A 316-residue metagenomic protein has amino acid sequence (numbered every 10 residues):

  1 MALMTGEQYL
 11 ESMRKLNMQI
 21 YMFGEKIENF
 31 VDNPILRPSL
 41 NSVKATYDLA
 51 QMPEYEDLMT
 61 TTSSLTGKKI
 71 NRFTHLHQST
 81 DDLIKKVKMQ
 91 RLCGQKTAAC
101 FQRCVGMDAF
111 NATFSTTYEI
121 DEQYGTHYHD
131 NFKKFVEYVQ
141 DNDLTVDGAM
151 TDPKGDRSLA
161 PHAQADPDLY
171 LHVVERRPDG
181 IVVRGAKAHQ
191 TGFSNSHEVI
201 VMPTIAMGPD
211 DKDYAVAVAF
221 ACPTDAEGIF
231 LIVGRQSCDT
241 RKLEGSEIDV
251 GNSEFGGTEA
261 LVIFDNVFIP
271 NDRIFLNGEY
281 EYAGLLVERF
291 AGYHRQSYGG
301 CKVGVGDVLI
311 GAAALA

Functional and structural regions predicted by a protein language model:
M1-T61: Acidic/polar, glycine-rich intrinsically disordered N-terminal extensions of enzymes
M18, L144-V146, D179, H197-V199 (+2 more regions): Structural beta-strand/beta-sheet cores of well-ordered domains, especially the beta-sheet scaffolds that support
G24, V183-G185, F264: Buried hydrophobic positions in well-ordered alpha/beta secondary-structure cores of metabolic enzymes
F30, T126-H129, K133, F193 (+3 more regions): Conserved structured core elements
D48-V146, E198: Internal helix-loop-helix
F114-V182, A186-F193, P209: Glycine-rich, mobile lid/loop segments that gate access to catalytic sites or pores
A186, Q190-L243: A short core secondary-structure module
G245-A316: Glycine-rich beta->alpha junctions and the first turn(s) of the following alpha-helix
